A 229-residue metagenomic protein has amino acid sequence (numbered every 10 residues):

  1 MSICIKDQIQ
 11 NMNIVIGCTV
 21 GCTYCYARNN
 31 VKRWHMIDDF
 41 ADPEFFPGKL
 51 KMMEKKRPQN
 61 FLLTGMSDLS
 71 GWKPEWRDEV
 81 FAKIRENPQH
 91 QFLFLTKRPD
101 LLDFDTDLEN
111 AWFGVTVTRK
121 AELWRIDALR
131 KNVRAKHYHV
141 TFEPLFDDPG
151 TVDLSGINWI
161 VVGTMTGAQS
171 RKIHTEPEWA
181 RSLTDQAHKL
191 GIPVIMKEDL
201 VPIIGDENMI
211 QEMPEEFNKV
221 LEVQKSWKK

Functional and structural regions predicted by a protein language model:
M1-D7, F146, T151-K229: Auxiliary Fe-S-binding modules of radical SAM enzymes
M1-W112, K120-R134, P149-L154: Conserved Radical SAM active-site core
F61-L63, F92-F94, F113-V115, Y138-F142 (+2 more regions): Hydrophobic faces of well-ordered beta-strands that scaffold small-molecule active sites in alpha/beta enzyme cores
S67, R98-D100, V117-R119, P144-F146 (+2 more regions): Active-site-proximal loop/turn and secondary-structure-junction residues that shape catalytic pockets, frequently
E86-F92, R134-H137, T184-V194: Structural alpha-beta junctions
N87-Q89, T118, Y138-F142, T164-G167 (+2 more regions): Glycine-rich loops and low-complexity Gly/Arg-rich segments that provide flexible linkers or classic glycine-based
T118, E122, I173-E176: Short capping loops/turns at secondary-structure boundaries
